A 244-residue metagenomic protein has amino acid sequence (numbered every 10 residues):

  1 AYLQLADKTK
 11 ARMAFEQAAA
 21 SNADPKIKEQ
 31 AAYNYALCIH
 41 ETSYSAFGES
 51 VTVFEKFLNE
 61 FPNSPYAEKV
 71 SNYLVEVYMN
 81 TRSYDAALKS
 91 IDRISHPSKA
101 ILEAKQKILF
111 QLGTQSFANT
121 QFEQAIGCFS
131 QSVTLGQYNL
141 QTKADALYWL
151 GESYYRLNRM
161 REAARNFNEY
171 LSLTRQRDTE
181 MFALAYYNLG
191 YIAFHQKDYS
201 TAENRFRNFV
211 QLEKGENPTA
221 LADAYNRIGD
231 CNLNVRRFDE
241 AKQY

Functional and structural regions predicted by a protein language model:
A1-Y244: Acidic, polar-rich low-complexity tracts and alpha-helical solenoid repeat scaffolds
